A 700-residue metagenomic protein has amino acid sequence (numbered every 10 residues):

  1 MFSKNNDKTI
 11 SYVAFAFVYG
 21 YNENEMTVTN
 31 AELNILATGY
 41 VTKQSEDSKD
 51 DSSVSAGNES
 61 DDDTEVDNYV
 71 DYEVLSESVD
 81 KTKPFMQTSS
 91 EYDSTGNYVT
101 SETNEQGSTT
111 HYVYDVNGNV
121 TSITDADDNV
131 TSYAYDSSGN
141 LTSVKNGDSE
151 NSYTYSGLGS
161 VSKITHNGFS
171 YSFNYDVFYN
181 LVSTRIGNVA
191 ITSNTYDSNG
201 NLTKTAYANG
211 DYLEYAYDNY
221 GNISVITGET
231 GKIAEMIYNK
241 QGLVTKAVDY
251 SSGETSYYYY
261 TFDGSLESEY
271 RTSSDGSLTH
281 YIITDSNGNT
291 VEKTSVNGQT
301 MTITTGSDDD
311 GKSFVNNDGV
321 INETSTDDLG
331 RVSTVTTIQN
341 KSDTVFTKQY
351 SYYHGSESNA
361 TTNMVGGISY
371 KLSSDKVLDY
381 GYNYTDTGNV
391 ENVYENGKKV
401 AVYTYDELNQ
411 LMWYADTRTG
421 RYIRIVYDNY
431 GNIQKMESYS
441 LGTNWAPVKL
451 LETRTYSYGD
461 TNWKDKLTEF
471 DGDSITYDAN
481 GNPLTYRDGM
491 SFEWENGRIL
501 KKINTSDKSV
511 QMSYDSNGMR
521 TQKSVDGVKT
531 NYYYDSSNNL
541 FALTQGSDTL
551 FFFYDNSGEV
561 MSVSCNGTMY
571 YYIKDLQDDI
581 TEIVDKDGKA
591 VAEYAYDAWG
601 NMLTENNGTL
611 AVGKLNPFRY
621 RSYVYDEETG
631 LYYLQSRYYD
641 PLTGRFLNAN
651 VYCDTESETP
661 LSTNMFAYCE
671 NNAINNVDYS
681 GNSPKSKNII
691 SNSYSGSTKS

Functional and structural regions predicted by a protein language model:
M1-N6, N22: Extracellular carbohydrate recognition and processing domains and analogous Trp-centered ligand-binding platforms
K8-Y12: Extended extracellular/luminal ectodomain segments enriched in beta-structured repeat modules
F15-N22: Short beta-strand-plus-loop segments that form exposed binding edges in beta-rich domains
N22-K43: Exposed low-complexity, polar/acidic, P/S/T/G-rich flexible segments that act as propeptides, protease-susceptible
Y40-S53, G57-N104, S108-D125, N129-I186 (+19 more regions): Beta-strand elements of repeat-based all-beta scaffolds
N119, N140, N201, S683-S700: Cationic, glycine-rich low-complexity segments
K348-E357, Y456-D460, C565-Q635, E670 (+1 more regions): A motif-centric feature for acidic-aromatic and gly/ser/thr-rich catalytic loops and repeats
D587-E605, E628-L631, P641-G696: Short turn/helix-capping motifs enriched in Asx and small/polar residues
